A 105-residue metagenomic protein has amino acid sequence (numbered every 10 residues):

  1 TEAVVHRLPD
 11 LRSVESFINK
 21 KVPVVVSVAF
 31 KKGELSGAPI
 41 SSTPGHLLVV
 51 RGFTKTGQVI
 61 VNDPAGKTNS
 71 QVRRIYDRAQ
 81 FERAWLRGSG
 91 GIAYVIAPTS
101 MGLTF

Functional and structural regions predicted by a protein language model:
E2-V5: Helix-adjacent hinge/juxtasegments
R7-G66, T104: Active-site-adjacent substructure of cysteine-protease-like catalytic cores
S41-S42, F53-F105: Noncatalytic regulatory segments and standalone regulatory/sensor domains
